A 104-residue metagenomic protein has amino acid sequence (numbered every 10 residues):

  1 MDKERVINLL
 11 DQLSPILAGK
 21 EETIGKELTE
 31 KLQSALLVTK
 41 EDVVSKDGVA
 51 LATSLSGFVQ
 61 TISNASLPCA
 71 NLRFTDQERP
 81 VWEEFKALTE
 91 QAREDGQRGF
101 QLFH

Functional and structural regions predicted by a protein language model:
M1, L17, E21, K40 (+2 more regions): Sparse, context-dependent recognition of short Cys/His-centered cofactor- or disulfide-binding micro-motifs
K3-Q33, L37-V38, E94, Q101-H104: Amphipathic, heptad-repeat alpha-helical segments
E4, E30, V49, D76-E83: Generic alpha-helical secondary structure signal
I7-S14, Q33-K40, L55-V59, S63 (+3 more regions): Generic structural concept
L17-A18, T23-I24, S54, F74 (+1 more regions): Mixed-charge, polar/low-complexity N-terminal
E22-C69: Amphipathic alpha-helical interaction modules
I62-H104: Amphipathic alpha-helical binding modules
